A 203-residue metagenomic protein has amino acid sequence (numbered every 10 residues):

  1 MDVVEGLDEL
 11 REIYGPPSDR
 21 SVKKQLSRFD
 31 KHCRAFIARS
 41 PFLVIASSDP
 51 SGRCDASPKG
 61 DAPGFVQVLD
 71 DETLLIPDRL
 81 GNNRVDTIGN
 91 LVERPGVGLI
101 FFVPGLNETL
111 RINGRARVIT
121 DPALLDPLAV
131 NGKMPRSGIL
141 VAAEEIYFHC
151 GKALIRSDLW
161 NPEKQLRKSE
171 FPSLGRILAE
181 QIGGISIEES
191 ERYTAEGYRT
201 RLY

Functional and structural regions predicted by a protein language model:
M1-Y203: Binding-site signature for planar aromatic cofactors or substrates
